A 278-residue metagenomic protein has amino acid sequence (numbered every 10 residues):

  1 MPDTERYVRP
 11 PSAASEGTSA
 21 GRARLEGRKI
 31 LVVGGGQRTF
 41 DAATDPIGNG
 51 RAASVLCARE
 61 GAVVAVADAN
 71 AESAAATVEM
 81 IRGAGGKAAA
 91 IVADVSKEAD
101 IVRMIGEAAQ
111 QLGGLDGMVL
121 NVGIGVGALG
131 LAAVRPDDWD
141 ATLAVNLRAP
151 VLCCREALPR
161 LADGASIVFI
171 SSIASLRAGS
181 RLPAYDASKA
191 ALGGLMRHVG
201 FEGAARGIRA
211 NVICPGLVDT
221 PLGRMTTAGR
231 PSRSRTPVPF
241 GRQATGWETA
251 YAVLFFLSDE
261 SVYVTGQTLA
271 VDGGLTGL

Functional and structural regions predicted by a protein language model:
P2-A20, D41, A128, R177 (+4 more regions): Short C-terminal tail/terminal secondary-structure segment of NAD(P)H-dependent dehydrogenase/reductase domains
R22-A65: Canonical Rossmann dinucleotide-binding motif of NAD(H)/NADP(H)-dependent dehydrogenases/reductases, specifically
A42-D45, V134, A178-D186, H198 (+1 more regions): Active-site loop-to-helix junction immediately N-terminal to the catalytic Tyr of the SDR YXXXK motif in Rossmann-fold
L129-L131, R135-D140, S234: Substrate-binding pocket helix/loop in short-chain dehydrogenase/reductase
C154, S188, M196: Active-site helix of classical SDR
P159, F201-A205, V262: Alpha-helical segment proximal to the catalytic Tyr-Lys
S172: Residue(s) in the substrate-gating loop at a strand-loop-helix junction that position the organic substrate next
